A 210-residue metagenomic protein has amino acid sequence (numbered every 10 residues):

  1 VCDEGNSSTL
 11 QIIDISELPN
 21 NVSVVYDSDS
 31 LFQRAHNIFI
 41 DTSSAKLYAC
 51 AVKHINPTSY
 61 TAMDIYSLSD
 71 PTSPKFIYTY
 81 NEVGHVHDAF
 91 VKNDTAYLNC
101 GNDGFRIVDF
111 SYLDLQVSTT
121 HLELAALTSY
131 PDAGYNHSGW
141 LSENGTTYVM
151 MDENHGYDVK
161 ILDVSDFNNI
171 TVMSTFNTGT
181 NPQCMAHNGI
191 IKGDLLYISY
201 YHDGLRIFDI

Functional and structural regions predicted by a protein language model:
V1-I210: Feature marking well-ordered beta-strand scaffolds used for ligand recognition
